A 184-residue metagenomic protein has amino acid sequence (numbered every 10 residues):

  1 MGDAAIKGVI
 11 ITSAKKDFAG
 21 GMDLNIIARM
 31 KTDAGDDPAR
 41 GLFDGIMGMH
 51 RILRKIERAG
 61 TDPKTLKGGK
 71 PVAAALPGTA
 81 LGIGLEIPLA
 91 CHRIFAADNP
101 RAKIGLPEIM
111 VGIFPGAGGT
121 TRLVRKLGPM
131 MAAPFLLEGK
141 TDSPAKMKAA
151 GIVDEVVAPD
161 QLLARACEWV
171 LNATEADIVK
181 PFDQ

Functional and structural regions predicted by a protein language model:
M1-R40, R51-A75, A97-A102: A structural preference for short, pocket-lining loop segments at secondary-structure junctions
I11, D23, P88, L123 (+1 more regions): Terminal peptide-recognition signature
G21, F43-I46, H50, G82 (+1 more regions): Glycine-rich phosphate-binding loop at the start of an alpha helix
G60-P63, K67, L81-F135, A150 (+1 more regions): CoA-thioester-processing core
G78: Conserved AMP-binding
E86-A90, M131-Q184: Amphipathic alpha-helical segments at domain termini/boundaries
